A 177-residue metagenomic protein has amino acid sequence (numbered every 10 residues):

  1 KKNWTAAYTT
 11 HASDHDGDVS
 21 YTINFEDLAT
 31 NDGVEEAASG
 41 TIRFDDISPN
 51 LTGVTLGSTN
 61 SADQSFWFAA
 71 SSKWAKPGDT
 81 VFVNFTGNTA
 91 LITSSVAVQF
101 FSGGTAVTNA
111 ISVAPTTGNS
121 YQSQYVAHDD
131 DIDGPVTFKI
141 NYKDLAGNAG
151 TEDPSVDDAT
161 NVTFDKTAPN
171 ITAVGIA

Functional and structural regions predicted by a protein language model:
K1, V81-I111: Short, surface-exposed alpha-helix to beta-strand junction/turn motifs within ectodomains of secreted and cell-envelope
K2-Y8, H15, T116-V126, I132: Aromatic sugar-binding surface patches on proteins that engage polysaccharides or sugar-phosphate polymers
D14-H15, G33, K73-P77, N88-S95 (+2 more regions): A short beta-turn/strand-edge loop motif at beta-sheet boundaries
G17-Y21, G134-F138: Exposed beta-strand face motif in extracellular beta-rich ectodomains
F25-G33, K143-T151: Short, solvent-exposed loop/turn segments at the edges of extracellular beta-sandwich modules
D27, V83-L91, D129, D144: Extracellular acidic, Ser/Thr/Pro-rich low-complexity tracts
A38-T59, D144, V156-A177: Flexible, low-complexity linkers/stalks enriched in Thr/Pro that connect modular domains
N60-D79, A177: Short, solvent-exposed loop/linker segments at the N-terminal edge of repeated beta-sheet extracellular domains
